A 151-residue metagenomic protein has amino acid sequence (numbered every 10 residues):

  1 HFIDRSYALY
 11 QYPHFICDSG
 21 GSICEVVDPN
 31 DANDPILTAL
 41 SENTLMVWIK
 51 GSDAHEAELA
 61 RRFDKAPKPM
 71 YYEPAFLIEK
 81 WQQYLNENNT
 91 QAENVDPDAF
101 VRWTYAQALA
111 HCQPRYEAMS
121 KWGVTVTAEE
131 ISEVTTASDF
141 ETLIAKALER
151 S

Functional and structural regions predicted by a protein language model:
H1, K65-Q113: Low-complexity, serine/threonine/proline-enriched polar segments
H1-L40: Glycine-rich phosphate-binding loop used to anchor ATP phosphates in small-molecule kinases, encompassing both
D4-R5, E42, R61, Q83 (+4 more regions): Charged/polar, solvent-exposed surface patches and flexible loops
H14-F15, N43-W48, G123-T127: Hydrophobic beta-strand segments of well-ordered beta-sheets in folded domains
D18, I36-N86: Conserved phosphate-donor/acceptor-positioning beta-strand/loop module used by diverse small-molecule
G21-I23, D53-A54, V134: Short, solvent-exposed loop/turn segments at secondary-structure junctions
E25-D31, E58-R62, S138-F140: A short acidic (Asp/Glu
T90-S151: NTP-dependent small-molecule kinase module
